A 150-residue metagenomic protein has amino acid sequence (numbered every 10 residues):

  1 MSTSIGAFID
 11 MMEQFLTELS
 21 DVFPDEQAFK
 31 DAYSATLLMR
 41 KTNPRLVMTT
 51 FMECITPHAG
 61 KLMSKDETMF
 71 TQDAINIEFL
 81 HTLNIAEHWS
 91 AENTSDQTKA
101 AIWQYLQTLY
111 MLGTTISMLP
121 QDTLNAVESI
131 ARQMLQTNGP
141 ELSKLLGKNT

Functional and structural regions predicted by a protein language model:
M1-T150: Extended, compositionally biased non-globular segments
